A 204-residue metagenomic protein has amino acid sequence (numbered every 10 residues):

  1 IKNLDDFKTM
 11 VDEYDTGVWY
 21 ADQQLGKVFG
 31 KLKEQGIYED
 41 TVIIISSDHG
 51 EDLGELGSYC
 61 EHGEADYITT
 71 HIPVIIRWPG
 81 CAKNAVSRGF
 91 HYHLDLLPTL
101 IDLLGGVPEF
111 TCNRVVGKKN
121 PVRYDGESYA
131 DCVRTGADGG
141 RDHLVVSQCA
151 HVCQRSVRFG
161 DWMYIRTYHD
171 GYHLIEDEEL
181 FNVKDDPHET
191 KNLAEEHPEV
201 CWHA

Functional and structural regions predicted by a protein language model:
I1-T41, L103: A long, amphipathic alpha-helix that forms part of the scaffold/cap immediately adjacent to metal-dependent active
L4-V18, E61-G63, C81-H91, P108-N120 (+1 more regions): Active-site rim elements
V18-A21, L25, V42-D48, P73-I75 (+1 more regions): Beta-strand elements within well-structured catalytic alpha/beta cores of enzymes that handle phosphate/sulfate esters
K31-A85, H91-Y92: Histidine-centered active-site microenvironments of extracellular/periplasmic hydrolases and transferases
H49-E55, A82, D95-L97, D102-K184 (+1 more regions): C-terminal cap/loop subdomain of S1 sulfatases and analogous C-terminal strand-loop tails that border
